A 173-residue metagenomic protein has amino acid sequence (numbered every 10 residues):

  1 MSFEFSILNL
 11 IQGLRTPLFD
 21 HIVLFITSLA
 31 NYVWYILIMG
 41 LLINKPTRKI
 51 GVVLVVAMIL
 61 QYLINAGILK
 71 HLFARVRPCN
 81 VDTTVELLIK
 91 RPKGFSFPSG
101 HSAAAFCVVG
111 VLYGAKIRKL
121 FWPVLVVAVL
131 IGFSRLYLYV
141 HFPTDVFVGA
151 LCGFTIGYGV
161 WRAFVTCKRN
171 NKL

Functional and structural regions predicted by a protein language model:
M1-W34, A66-K93, L173: N-terminal transmembrane-helix/juxtamembrane module of multi-pass inner/ER membrane proteins
G13-L24, P46, I50, Y137-F142: Membrane-helix interfacial "entry" motifs
V33-L37, P123-L125: Hydrophobic alpha-helical transmembrane segments
I38-L63: Interfacial segments of alpha-helical transmembrane regions
K45, E86-L173: Membrane-embedded catalytic cores of phosphoryl/pyrophosphoryl-handling enzymes
L60, I64, I68-L69, I156-F164: Alpha-helical membrane-inserting segments
